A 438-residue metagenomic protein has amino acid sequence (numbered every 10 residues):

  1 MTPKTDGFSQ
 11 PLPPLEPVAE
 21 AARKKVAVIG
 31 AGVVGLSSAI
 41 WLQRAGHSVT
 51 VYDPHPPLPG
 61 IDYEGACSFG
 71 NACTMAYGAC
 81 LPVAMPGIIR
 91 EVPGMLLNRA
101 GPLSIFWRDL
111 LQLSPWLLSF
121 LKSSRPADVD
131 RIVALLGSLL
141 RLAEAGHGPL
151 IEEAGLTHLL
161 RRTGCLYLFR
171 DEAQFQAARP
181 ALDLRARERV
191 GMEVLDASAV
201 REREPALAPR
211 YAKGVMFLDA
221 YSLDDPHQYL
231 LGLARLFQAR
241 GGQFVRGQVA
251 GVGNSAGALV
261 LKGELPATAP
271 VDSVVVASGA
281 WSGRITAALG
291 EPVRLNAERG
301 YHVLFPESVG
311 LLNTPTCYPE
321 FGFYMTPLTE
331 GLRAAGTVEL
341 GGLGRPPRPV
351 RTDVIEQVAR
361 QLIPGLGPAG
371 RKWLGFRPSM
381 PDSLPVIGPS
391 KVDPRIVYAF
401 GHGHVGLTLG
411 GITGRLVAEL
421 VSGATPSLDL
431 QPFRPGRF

Functional and structural regions predicted by a protein language model:
M1-V26, R44-A45: Extreme N-terminal leader/targeting segments of oxidoreductases
K24-V51: N-terminal Rossmann-like FAD-binding beta1-loop-alpha1 element of flavoenzymes
R44-F69: Glycine-rich FAD pyrophosphate-binding loop
N71-M75, A79-S123, G251-N254, T268-P394: Active-site substrate-recognition segment that forms the wall of the catalytic cavity or substrate channel
S114-R235: Rossmann-like flavin
A197-A199, R203, V245-A258: A conserved short coil-to-beta-strand element within the FAD-binding core of flavoproteins
E320, I363-F438: C-terminal catalytic lobe of FAD-dependent flavoproteins
